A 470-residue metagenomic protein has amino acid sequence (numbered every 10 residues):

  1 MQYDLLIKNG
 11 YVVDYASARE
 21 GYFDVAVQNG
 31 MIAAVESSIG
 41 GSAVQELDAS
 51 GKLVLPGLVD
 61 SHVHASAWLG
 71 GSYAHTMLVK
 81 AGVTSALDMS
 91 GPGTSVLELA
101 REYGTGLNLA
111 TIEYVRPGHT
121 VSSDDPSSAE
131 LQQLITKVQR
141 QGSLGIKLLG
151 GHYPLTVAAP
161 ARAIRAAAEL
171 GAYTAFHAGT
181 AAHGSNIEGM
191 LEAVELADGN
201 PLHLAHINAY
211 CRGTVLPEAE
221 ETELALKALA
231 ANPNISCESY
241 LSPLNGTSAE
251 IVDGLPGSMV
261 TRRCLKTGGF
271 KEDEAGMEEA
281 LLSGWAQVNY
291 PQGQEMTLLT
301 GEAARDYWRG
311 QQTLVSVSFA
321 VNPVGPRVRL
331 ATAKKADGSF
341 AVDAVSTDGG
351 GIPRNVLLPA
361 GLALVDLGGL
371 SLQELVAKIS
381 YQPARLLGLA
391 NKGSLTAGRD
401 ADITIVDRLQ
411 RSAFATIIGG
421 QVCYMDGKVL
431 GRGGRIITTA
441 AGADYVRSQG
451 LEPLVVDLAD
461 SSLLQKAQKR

Functional and structural regions predicted by a protein language model:
M1-F23, Q28, S37-S38, V79-K80 (+5 more regions): Active-site microenvironment of metallo-dependent hydrolases
L6, V44-D48, L109-T111, T416: Conserved beta-strand scaffold positions in the cores of enzyme catalytic domains, especially in NTP/NDP-utilizing
I39-G41, D48-G104, E188-G189: Metal-associated gating/positioning segment near the N- to mid-region
G57-V63, A86-D88, L109-E113, I146-L148 (+4 more regions): Hydrophobic faces of well-ordered beta-strands that scaffold small-molecule active sites in alpha/beta enzyme cores
H64, G91-P92, Y114-G118, L149-Y153 (+4 more regions): Active-site beta-loop-alpha junctions enriched in small/polar residues
Y73-Y153, R165-A172: Divalent-metal coordination cores built from histidine and acidic residues
G145-H203, Y210-E218, A249-P256, R262 (+1 more regions): Divalent metal-binding pocket/active-site signature
V215-A363, K469-R470: Active-site neighborhoods of metal-dependent hydrolases
